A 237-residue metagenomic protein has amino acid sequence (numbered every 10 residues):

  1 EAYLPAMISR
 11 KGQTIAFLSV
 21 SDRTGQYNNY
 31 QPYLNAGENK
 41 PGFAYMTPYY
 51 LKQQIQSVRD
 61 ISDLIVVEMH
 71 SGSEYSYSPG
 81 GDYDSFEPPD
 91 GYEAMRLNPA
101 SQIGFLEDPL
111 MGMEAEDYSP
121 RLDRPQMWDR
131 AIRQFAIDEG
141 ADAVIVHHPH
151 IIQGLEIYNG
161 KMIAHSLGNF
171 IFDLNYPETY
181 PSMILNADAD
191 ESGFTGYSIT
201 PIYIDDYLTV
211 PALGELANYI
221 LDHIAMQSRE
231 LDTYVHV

Functional and structural regions predicted by a protein language model:
E1-V237: Acidic, metal/ion-coordinating pockets
